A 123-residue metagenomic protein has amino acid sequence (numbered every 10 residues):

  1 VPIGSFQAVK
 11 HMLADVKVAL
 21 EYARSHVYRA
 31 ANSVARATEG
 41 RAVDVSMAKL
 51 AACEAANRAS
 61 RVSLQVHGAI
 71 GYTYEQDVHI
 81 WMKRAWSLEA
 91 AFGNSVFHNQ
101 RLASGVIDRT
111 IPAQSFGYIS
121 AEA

Functional and structural regions predicted by a protein language model:
V1-A123: Alpha-helical interface subdomain recognition
